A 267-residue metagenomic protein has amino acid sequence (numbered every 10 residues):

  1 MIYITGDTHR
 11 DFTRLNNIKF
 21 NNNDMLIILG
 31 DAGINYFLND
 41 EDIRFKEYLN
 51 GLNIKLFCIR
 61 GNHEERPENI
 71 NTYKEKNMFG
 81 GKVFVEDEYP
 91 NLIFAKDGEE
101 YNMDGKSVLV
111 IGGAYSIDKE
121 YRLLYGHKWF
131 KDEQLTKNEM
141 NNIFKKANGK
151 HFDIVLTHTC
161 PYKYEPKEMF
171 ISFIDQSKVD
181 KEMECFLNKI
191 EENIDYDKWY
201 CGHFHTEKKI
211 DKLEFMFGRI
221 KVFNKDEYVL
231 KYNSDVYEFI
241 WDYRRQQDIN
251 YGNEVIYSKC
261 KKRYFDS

Functional and structural regions predicted by a protein language model:
M1-Y3, E100-V110, I154, I210-E214: Beta-strand-turn-beta hairpins that frame and shape the catalytic cleft of phosphate-ester-processing enzymes
I4, M25-L29, I154-H158, Y200: Structural motif
T5, R10-M103, F170, Q176 (+2 more regions): Core catalytic region of metal-dependent phosphoesterases/phosphodiesterases, especially metallo-beta-lactamase-like
T8-H9, A32-G33, N62-E65, A114-S116 (+2 more regions): Catalytic metal-binding/acid-base residues of hydrolase active sites
R44, S234-G252: Acidic, low-complexity, intrinsically disordered interaction modules
K55-I59, N77-M78, Y164-E238: Conserved beta-sheet core of the metallophosphoesterase superfamily
P90, D104-K181: Active-site-proximal loop/helix segment associated with metal-binding centers of metalloenzymes
